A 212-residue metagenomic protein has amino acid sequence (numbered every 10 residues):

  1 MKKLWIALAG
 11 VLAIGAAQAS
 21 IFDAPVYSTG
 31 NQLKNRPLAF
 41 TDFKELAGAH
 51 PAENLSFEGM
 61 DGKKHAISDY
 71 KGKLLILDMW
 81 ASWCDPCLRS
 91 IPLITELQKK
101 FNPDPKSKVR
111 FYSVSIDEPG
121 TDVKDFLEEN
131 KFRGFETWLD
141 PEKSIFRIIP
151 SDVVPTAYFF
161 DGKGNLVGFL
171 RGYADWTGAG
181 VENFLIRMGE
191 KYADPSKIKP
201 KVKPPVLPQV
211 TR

Functional and structural regions predicted by a protein language model:
M1-L4: Positively charged n-region of N-terminal signal peptides that target proteins for export
A7-G15: Bacterial N-terminal signal peptides
A19-N54, P195-R212: N-proximal helix/coil linker or "cap" segments that precede and/or mark the start of modular domains
A49, N54-L75: A short beta-strand-turn-helix
G72, M79-E96: Conserved redox-active cysteine motifs that mediate thiol-disulfide chemistry, especially di-cysteine Cys-X(1-2)-Cys
L88-N130, P141-R147, P205-T211: Structural microenvironment flanking redox-active thiols in thiol-disulfide oxidoreductases
E128-G134, L139-R187: Thiol/disulfide oxidoreductase modules built on the thioredoxin-like
